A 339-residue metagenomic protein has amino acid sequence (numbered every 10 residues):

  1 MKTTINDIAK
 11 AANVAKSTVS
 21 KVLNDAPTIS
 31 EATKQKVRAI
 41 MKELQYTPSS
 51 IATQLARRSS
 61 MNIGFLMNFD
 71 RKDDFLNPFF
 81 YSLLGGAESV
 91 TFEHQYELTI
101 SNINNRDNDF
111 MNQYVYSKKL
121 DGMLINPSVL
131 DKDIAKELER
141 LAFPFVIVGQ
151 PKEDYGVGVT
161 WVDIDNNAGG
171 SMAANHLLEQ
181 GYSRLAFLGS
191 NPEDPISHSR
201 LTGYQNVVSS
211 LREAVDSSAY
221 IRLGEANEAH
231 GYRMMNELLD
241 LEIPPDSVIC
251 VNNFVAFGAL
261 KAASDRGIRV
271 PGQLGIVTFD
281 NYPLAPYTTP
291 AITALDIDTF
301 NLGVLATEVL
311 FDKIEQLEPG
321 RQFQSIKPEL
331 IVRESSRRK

Functional and structural regions predicted by a protein language model:
M1-M61, R337: N-terminal helix-turn-helix DNA-binding module of bacterial transcription factors
A15, M61, D121, Y182-L185 (+1 more regions): Short acidic/polar active-site loop segments enriched in Thr and Asp
T47, N126-P127, Q180, I196 (+3 more regions): Replace "coordinates the UDP/GDP/TDP-sugar" with "coordinates nucleotide-activated sugar donors
R58, N62-N175, L238-D240: Alpha-helical recognition/docking segments in bacterial nutrient-uptake and carbohydrate-utilization systems
L66, S101, N126, V148 (+4 more regions): Short hydrophobic segments within beta-strands
F69-F80, I100-N108, W161-M172, L188-M234 (+4 more regions): Hinge/beta->alpha junction and helix N-cap segments in small-molecule ligand-binding domains
M234-K339: Flexible loop/turn connectors
